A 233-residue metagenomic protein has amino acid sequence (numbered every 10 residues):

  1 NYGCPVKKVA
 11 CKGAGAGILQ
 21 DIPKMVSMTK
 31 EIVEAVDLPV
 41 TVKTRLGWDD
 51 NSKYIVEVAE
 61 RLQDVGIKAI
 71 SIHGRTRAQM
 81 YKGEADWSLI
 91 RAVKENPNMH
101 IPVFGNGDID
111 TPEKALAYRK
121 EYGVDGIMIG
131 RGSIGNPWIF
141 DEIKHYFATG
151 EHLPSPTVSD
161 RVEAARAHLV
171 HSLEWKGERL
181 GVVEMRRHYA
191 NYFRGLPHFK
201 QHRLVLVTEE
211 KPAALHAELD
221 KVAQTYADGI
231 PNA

Functional and structural regions predicted by a protein language model:
N1-Y2, L62: Short coil-to-beta-strand
G3-P5, K43-D49, H73-R77, N106-D110 (+1 more regions): Active-site beta-loop-alpha junctions enriched in small/polar residues
K7-M25, A78-W87, E151: Glycine-rich tight-turn/loop motif centered on a GG-T
G13-A16, L46-G47, R77-Y81, N106 (+1 more regions): Conserved short-loop catalytic and cofactor-binding motifs
A16-A35, V42-T44, D50: Conserved beta-alpha-beta core of the PfkB/ribokinase-like small-molecule kinase fold
S27, A35-D37, N51-A69, Y81 (+3 more regions): Alpha/beta catalytic cores of nucleotide-metabolism and tRNA/nucleoside-modifying enzymes
